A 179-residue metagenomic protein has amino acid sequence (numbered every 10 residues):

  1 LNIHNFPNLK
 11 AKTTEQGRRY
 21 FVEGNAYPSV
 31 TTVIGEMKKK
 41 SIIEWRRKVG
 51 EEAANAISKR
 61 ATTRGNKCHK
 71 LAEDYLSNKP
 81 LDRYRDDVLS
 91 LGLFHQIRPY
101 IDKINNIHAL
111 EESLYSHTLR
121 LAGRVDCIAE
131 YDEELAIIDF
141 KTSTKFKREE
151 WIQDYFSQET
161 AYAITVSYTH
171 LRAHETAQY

Functional and structural regions predicted by a protein language model:
L1-A122: Metal-dependent nuclease catalytic cores that hydrolyze phosphodiester bonds in DNA/RNA, characterized by
I57, F146-E149: Surface-exposed cleft-lining segments at the edges of enzyme active sites
H69, G123-K147, Y162: Conserved catalytic cores of phosphodiester-cleaving nucleases, focusing on short active-site segments
Y75, I101, A163-T169: Hydrophobic, Leu/Ile/Phe/Ala-enriched alpha-helical segments that form helix-helix packing faces
R148-F156: Active-site metal-coordination segments of metallo-dependent hydrolases
F156-I164: An active-site-proximal "capping" alpha-helix that borders the catalytic cofactor pocket
T169-T176: Conserved small/polar residues in nucleotide/adenosyl-binding loops
Y179: Cationic, low-complexity basic patches in intrinsically disordered or flexible, solvent-exposed regions
